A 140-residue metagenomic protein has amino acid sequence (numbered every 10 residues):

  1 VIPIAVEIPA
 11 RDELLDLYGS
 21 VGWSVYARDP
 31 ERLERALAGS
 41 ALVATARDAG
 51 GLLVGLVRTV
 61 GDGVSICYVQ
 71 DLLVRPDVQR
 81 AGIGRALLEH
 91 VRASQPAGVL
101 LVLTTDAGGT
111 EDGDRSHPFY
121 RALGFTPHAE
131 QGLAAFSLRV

Functional and structural regions predicted by a protein language model:
V1-R28, Q131: Short amphipathic alpha-helix that is part of the acyltransferase structural core
I4, V91-P96: Alpha-helix C-terminal capping segments
R11, A27-E31, R85, G113-D114: Structural motif corresponding to alpha-helix initiation and N-cap regions
L14, V69, L101-L103: Generic structural signal for conserved hydrophobic packing positions in ordered secondary structure
E34-T45: A short helix-loop-beta-strand connector motif used in the catalytic cores of GNAT acetyltransferases and, in some
T45, G51-G61, I66-Y68, L73: Conserved beta-strand in the GNAT
V74, R80-A93: Conserved acetyl-CoA-binding loop-helix of GNAT-fold acetyltransferases
R85, A97-V140: Conserved active-site alpha-helix within GNAT-family acetyltransferase domains
